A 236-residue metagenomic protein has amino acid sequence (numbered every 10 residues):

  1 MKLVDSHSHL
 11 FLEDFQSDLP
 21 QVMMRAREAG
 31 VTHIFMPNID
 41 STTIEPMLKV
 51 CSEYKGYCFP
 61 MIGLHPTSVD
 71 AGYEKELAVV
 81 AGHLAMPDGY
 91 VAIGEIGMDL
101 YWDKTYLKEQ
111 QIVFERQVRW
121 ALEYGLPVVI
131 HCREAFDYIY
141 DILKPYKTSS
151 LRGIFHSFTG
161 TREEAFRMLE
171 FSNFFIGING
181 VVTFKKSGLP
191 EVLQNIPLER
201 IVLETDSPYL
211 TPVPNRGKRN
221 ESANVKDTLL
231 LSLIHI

Functional and structural regions predicted by a protein language model:
M1-I234: Mid-domain alpha/beta scaffold segments of enzyme catalytic cores
